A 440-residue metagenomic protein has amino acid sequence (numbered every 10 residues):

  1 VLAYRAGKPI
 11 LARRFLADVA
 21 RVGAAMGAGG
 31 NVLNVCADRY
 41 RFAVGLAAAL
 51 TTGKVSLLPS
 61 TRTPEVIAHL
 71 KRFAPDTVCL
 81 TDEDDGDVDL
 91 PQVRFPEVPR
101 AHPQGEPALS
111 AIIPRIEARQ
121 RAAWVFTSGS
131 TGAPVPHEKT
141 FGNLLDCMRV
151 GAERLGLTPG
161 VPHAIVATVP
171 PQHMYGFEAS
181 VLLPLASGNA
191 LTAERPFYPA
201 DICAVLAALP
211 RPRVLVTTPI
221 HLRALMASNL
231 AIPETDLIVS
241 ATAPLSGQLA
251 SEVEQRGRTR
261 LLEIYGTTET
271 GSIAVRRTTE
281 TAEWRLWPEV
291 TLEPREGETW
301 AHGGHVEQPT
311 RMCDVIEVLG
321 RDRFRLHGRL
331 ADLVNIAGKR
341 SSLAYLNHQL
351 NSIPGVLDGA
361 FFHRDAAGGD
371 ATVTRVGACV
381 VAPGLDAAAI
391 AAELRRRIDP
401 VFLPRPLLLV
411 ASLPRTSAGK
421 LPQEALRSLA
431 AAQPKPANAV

Functional and structural regions predicted by a protein language model:
V1, H102-F126, T158-A164: Conserved pre-ATP/AMP-binding loop-to-beta segment of ANL
V1-M26, A37, K139-G142: Conserved AMP-binding/adenylate-forming core of the ANL superfamily
K8-L11, I113-P114, A122-R149: Conserved AMP-binding A3 loop
G23-R62, H163-P171, R340: Conserved AMP-binding/adenylate-forming
A74-E83, P136-A224, L262: AMP-binding/adenylate-forming
M226-T281: Gly/Ser/Thr-rich phosphate-binding loop
C313-F402: AMP-binding/adenylate-forming catalytic core of the ANL superfamily
V334, G377-C379, E393-V440: Conserved C-terminal "lid"/linker of ANL adenylate-forming enzymes
